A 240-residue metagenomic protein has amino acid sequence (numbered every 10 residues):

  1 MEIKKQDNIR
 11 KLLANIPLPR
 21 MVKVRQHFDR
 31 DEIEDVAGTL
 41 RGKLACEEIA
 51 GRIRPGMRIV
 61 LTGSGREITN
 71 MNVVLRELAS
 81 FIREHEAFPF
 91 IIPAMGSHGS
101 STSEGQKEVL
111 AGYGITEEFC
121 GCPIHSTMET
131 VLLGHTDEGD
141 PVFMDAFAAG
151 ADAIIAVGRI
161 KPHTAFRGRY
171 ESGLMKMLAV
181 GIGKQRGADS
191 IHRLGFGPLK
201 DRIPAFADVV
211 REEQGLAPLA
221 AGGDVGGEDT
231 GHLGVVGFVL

Functional and structural regions predicted by a protein language model:
M1-G38: N-terminal amphipathic/basic leader segments beginning at the initiator methionine
K43-V60, R83-E84: Glycine-rich phosphate/diphosphate-binding loops that line cofactor/substrate pockets in enzymes
P55-M57, H85-F88, F119-C122, E138-G139 (+2 more regions): Short coil/turn connectors at secondary-structure junctions
R58-I68, F90-S97: Short glycine-rich or small-residue beta-strand-to-loop segments that form or flank ligand, phosphate, metal/Fe-S
I68-P89: Histidine-anchored nucleotide/phosphate-binding helix
I92-E108, E228: Short connector loops at secondary-structure junctions
G105-R169: An acidic, phosphate/nucleotide-engaging active-site surface
E138, D145-F147, I154, R159-L240: Catalytic cores of enzyme domains
